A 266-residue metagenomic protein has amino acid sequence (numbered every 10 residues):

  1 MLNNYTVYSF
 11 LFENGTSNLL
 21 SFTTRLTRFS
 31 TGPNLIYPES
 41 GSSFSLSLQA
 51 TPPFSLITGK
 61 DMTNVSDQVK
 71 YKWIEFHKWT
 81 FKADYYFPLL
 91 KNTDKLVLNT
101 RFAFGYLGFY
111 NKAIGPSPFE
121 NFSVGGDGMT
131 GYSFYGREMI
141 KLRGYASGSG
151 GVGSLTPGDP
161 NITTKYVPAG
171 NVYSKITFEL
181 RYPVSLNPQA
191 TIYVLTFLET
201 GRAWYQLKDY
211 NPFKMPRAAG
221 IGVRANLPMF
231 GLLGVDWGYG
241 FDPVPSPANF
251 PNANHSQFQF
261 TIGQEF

Functional and structural regions predicted by a protein language model:
M1-V184, T196-F197, W204-Q206, A248 (+1 more regions): C-terminal outer-membrane beta-barrel translocator/porin domains of Gram-negative envelope proteins and their
R181, P216-R224: Short glycine-rich, acidic/polar surface loops and turns
S185, G201-A203, P228-F230, G240-V244: Short Gly/Pro-enriched loop/turn and capping motifs at secondary-structure junctions
P188-A190: Short basic/glycine-enriched coil/helix segment immediately N-terminal to the Walker B
Y193-F197, G231-G238: Conserved active-site loop/cleft motifs that coordinate metal ions or position small ligands
G201-A218: Outer-membrane beta-barrel transmembrane domain signature
P212-M215, N226-L232, G240, F250: C-terminal structured interaction module
A225, N254-F266: Outer-membrane beta-barrel "beta-signal"
